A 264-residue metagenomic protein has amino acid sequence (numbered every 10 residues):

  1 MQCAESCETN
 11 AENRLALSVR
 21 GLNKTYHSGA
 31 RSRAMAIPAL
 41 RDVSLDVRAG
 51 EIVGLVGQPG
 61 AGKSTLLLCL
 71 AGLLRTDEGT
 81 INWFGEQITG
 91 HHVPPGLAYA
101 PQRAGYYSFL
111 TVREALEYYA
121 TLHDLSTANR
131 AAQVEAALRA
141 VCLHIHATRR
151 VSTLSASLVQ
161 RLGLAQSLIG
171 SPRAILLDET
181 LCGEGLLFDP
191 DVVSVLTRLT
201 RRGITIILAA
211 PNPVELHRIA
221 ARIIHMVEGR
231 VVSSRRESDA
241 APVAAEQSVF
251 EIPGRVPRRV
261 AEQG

Functional and structural regions predicted by a protein language model:
V56-Q58: The feature captures the beta-strand-to-loop junction immediately N-terminal to the Walker
A71: Helix-to-loop junction immediately C-terminal to a conserved catalytic motif
G79-P95: Conserved ABC transporter NBD signature motif
R103, L110-L122: Q-loop/switch helix immediately C-terminal to the Walker
E117, T121, N129-H146: Conserved ABC ATPase "signature" region
A210-P211: H-loop/switch region of ABC-family ATPase nucleotide-binding domains
